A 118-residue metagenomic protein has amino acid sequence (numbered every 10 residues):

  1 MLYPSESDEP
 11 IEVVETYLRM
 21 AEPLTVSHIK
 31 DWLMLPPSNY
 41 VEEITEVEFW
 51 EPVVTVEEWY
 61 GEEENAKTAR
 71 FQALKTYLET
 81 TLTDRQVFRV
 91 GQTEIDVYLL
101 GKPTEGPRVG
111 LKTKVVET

Functional and structural regions predicted by a protein language model:
M1-K67, Q72-L78: N-terminal "domain-start" segment
E79-T118: Amphipathic alpha-helical binding modules
